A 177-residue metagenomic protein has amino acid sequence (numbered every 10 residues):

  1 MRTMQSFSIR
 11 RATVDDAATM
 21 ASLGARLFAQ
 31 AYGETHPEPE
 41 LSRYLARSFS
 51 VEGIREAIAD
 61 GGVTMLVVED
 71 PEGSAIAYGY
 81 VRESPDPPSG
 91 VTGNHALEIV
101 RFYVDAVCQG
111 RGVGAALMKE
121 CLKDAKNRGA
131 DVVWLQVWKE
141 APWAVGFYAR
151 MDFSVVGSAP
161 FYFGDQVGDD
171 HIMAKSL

Functional and structural regions predicted by a protein language model:
R2, D170-L177: Terminal substrate-recognition subdomain of acyl/acetyltransferases
F7, R11-A17, S22-T35, E40-V107 (+6 more regions): Acetyl-CoA-dependent GNAT
I54, Y148, F153: Conserved active-site tyrosine of GNAT-family acetyltransferases
D105-V107, R111, K139-E140: Active-site acidic-Proline motif in GNAT/NAT acetyltransferases
G110-K123, G146-R150: Conserved acetyl-CoA-binding loop-helix of GNAT-fold acetyltransferases
L135-V145, Y162-V167: Conserved beta-strand-loop-alpha-helix junction that forms the acyl-donor binding cleft
